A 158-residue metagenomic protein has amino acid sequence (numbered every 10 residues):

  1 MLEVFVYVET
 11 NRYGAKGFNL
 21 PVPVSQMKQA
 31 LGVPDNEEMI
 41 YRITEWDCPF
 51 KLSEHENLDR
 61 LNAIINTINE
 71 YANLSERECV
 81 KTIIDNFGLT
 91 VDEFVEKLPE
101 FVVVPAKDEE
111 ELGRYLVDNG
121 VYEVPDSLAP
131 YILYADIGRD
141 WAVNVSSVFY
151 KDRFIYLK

Functional and structural regions predicted by a protein language model:
M1, G113-K158: Acidic, proline/glycine-rich low-complexity IDRs
M1-M27, D152-K158: Short, extreme N-terminal segment that most often corresponds to the first beta-strand
V4-V6, Q29, D85, L89 (+2 more regions): Aliphatic-rich, non-membrane protein domains
V24, E109-E110, Y134: Alpha-helix initiation and N-capping motif
M27-T90: Structured domain cores in non-transmembrane regions
P49-E56, T67, E76-R77, T82 (+4 more regions): Non-transmembrane, interaction-prone alpha-helical and coil segments associated with secretion and export
E96-D118, Y122: Intrinsically disordered, low-complexity segments enriched in Gly and acidic/Ser/Thr residues that form flexible
